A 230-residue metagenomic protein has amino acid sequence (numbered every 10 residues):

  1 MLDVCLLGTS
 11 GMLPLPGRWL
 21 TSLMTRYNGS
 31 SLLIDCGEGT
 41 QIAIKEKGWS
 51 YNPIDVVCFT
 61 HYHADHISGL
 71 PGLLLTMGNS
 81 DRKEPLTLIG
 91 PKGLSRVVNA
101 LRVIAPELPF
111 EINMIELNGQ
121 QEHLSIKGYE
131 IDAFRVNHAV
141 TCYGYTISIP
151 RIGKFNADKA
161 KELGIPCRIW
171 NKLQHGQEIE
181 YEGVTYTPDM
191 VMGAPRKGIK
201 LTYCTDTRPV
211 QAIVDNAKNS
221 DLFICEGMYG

Functional and structural regions predicted by a protein language model:
M1-K47, K83-P85, Y145-I147, G193-C204 (+1 more regions): Conserved beta-strand hairpin/beta-sheet module of binuclear metal-dependent hydrolase folds, prominently
D3, T87, E111-N113, E130: Conserved beta-strand segments of alpha/beta enzyme cores
L7, P91, I115-G119, F134-V136: Conserved beta-strand termini and adjacent loop/short-helix elements that scaffold enzyme active sites in alpha/beta
I34-G37, I54-Y62, G90-P91, L201-T207 (+1 more regions): Active-site neighborhood of phospho(di)ester-bond hydrolases with catalytic His/Asp-centered motifs
E38-I89, N113-N118: Active-site metal-binding motif and surrounding structural segment of the metallo-beta-lactamase
W49-N52, F110, Y129, K218: Structured loop/turn residues at beta-strand edges in well-structured enzyme cores
R96-V103, M114-G119: A gly/proline- and charged-residue-enriched helix-loop-helix capping module
Q120-G230: Metal-dependent phosphodiesterase/nuclease catalytic metal-binding core
